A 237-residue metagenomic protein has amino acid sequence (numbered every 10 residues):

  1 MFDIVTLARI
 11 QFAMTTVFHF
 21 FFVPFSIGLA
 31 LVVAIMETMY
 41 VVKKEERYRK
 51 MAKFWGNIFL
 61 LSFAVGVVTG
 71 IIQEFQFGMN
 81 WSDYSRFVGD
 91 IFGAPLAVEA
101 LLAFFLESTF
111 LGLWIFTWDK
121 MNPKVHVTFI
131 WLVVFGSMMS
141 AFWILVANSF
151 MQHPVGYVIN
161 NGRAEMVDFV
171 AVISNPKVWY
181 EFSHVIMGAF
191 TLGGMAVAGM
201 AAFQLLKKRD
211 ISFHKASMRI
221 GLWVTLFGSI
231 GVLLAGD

Functional and structural regions predicted by a protein language model:
M1-D237: Polytopic transmembrane helical bundles with strong interfacial aromatic enrichment
